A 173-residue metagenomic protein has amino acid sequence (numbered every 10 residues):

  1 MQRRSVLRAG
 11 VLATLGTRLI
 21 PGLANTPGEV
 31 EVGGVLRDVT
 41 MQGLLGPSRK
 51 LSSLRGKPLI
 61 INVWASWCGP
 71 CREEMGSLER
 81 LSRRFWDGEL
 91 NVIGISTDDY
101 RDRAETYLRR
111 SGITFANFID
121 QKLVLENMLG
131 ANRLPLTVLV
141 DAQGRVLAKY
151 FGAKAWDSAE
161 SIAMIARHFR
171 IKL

Functional and structural regions predicted by a protein language model:
R4-A24: N-terminal export signals
L23-L51: N-terminal "domain-start" segment that seeds a small globular fold
R37, L59, L134-L136: Short loop/turn microsegments at loop-to-beta-strand junctions
L44, L54, A142: Short, ordered coil/turn segments that flank beta-strands lining enzyme active or ligand-binding pockets
S52-W67: Short active-site neighborhood of thiol/selenol oxidoreductases, capturing the structured segment around
R72-S111, Q121-M128: Structural microenvironment flanking redox-active thiols in thiol-disulfide oxidoreductases
R109-I113, Q121-M164: Thiol/disulfide oxidoreductase modules built on the thioredoxin-like
